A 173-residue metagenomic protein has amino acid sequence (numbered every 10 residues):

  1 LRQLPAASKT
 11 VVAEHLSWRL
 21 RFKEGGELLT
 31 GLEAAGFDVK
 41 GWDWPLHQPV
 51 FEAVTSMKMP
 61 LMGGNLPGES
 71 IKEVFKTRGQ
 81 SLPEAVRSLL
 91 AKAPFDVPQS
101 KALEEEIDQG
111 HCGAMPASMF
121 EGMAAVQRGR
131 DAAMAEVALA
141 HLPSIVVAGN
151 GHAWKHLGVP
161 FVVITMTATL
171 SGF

Functional and structural regions predicted by a protein language model:
L1: N-terminal carbohydrate-binding/catalytic regions of secreted carbohydrate-active enzymes
L4-P5, T167: A structural signal for short coil/turn segments at secondary-structure junctions
P5-T10, H15-H141: A substrate-binding/cap region within the structured catalytic cores of diverse enzymes
M57, G129, A133-L142, H152-F173: C-terminal regions of proteins
G149: Active-site glycine-centered loops adjacent to acidic/histidine catalytic or metal-binding residues that shape
